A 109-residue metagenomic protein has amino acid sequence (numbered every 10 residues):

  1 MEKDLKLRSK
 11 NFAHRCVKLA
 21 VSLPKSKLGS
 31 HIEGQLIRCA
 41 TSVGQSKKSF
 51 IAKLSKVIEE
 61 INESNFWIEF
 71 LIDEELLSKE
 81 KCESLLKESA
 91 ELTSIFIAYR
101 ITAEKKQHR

Functional and structural regions predicted by a protein language model:
M1-S42, S46-R109: Short, C-terminally biased terminal segments at protein or domain edges
